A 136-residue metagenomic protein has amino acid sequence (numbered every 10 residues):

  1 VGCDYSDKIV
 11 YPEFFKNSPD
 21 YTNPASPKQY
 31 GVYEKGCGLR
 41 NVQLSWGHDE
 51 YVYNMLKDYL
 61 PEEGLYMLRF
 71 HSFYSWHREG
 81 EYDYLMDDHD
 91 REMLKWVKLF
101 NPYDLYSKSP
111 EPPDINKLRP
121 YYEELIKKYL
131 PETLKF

Functional and structural regions predicted by a protein language model:
V1-N116: Divalent metal-dependent catalytic cores for phosphoryl transfer on phosphate-bearing substrates
R119-F136: C-terminal helix/juxtamembrane-tail motif
